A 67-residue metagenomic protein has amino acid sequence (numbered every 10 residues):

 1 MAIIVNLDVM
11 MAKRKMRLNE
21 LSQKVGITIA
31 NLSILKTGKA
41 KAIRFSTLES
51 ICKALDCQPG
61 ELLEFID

Functional and structural regions predicted by a protein language model:
M1-M16: A short, Lys/Arg-rich alpha-helix, primarily the initiator
N6, N31-I34, T47, E61: Residue-level recognition of specific faces of alpha-helices
D8, N19, E49: Residues within the helices of the helix-turn-helix
M11, S22, C52: The alpha-helix within a helix-turn-helix
A12, G26, T37, D67: Residue-level detection of the helix-turn-helix DNA-binding "recognition helix"
M16-I34: Short alpha-helical DNA-recognition segment
K39-S50: Short, basic-rich loop-to-helix N-cap that marks the start of a DNA-contacting helix
D56-D67: Short C-terminal boundary/hinge segments that cap the last helix of small helical domains
